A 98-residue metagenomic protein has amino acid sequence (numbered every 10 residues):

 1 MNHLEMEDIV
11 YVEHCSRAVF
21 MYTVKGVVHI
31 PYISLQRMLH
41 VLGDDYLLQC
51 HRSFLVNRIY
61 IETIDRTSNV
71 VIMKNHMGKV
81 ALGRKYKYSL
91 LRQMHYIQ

Functional and structural regions predicted by a protein language model:
M1-Q98: Basic, polyanion-interacting recognition surfaces, primarily in bacterial LytTR/OmpR-type DNA-binding effector domains
